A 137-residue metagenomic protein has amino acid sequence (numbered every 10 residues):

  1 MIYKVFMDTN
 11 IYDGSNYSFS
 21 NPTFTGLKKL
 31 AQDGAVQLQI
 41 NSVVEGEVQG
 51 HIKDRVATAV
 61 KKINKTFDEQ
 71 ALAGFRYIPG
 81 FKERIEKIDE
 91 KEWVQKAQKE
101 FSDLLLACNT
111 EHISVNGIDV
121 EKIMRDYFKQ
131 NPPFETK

Functional and structural regions predicted by a protein language model:
Y3-K137: Active-site-proximal, substrate-binding regions of enzyme catalytic domains and RNA-binding/basic surfaces
